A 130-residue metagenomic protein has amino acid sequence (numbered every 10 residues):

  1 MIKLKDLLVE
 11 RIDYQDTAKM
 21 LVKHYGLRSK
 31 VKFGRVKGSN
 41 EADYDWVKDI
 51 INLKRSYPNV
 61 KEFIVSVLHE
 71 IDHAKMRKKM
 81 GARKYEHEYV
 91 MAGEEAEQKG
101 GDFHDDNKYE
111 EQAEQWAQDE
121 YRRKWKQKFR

Functional and structural regions predicted by a protein language model:
L4-R11: Proteolytic processing junctions in secreted/extracellular precursors, especially proprotein convertase/trypsin-like
R11-S29: Zn2+-dependent metallopeptidase catalytic core
K23-G26, K30-N52, Y57-K61: Catalytic zinc-binding patch centered on the HExxH motif and its immediate surroundings that defines zinc-dependent
K61-V65, R77-E111, Q115: Post-HEXXH active-site segment of zinc metalloproteases
L68-M76: Short active-site segment of divalent metal-dependent hydrolases/proteases that encodes the spacing between
F103, A117-R130: Short helix/loop segments within enzyme catalytic domains that coordinate or immediately flank catalytic cofactors
